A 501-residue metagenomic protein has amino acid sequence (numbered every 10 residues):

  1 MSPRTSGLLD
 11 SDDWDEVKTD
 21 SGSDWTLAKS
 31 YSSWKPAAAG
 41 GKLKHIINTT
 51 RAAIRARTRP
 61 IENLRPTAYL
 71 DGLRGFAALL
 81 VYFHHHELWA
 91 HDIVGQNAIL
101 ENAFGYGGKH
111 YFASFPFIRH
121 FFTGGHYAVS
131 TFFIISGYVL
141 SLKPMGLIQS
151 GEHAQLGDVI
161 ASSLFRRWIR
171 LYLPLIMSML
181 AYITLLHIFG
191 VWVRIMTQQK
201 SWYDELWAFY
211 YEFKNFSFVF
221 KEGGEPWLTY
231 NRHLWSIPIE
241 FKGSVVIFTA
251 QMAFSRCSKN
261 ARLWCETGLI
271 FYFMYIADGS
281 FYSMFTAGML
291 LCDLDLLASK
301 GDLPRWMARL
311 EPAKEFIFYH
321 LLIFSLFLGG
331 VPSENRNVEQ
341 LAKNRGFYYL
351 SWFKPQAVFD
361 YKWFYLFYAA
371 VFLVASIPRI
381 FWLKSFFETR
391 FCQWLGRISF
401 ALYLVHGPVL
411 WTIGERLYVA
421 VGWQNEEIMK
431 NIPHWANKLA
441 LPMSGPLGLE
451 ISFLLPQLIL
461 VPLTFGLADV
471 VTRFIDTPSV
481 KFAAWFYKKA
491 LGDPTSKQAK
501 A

Functional and structural regions predicted by a protein language model:
M1-I61, L297-A298, R305, P494-A501: Intrinsically disordered, low-complexity terminal tails of fungal membrane proteins
D12-D15, T26-K35, A39-T49, A103-F112 (+3 more regions): Membrane-interface helix-loop-helix regions
N63-Q96, H126-Y127: Hydrophobic transmembrane alpha-helices of multi-pass solute transporters/permeases
L70, R74-A77, F122-V129, F133 (+7 more regions): Transmembrane alpha-helical segments and their boundary/interface "anchor" motifs in multi-pass integral membrane
A77-L80, D204-Y365, L449, F453 (+1 more regions): Aromatic-enriched alpha-helical transmembrane segments of multi-pass intramembrane proteins
H91-G108, Q149-L156, F189-L206, S299-M307 (+3 more regions): Interhelical loop segments of eukaryotic multi-pass membrane proteins
L140-S141, Y182, G243-C257, V409-V421: Membrane-interfacial alpha-helical segments at the cytosolic side of multi-pass membrane proteins
F318-D476, K500: Alpha-helical transmembrane segments of multi-pass integral membrane proteins
